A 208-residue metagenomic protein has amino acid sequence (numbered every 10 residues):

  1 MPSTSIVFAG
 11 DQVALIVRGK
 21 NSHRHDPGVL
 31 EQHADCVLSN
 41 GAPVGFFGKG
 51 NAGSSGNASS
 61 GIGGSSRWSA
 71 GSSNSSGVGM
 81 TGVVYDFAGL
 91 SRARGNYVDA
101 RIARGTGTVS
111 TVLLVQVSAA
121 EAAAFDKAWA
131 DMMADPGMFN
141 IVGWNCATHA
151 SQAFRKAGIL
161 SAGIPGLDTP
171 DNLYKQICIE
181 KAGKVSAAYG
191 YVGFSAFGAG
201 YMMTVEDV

Functional and structural regions predicted by a protein language model:
P2-W144, Q176-V208: Non-catalytic ligand/cofactor/substrate-binding and regulatory segments of enzyme domains
E31-H33, M138-N172: Active-site nucleophilic cysteine motif
